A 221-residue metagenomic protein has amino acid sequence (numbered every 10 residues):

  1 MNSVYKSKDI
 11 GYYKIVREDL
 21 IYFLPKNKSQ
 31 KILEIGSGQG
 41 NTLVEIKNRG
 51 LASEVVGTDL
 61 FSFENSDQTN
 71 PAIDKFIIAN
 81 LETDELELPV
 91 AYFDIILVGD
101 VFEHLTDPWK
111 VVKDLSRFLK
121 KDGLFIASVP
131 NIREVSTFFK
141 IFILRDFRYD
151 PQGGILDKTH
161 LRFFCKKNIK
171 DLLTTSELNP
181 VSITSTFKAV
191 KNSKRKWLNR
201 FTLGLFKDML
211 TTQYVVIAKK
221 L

Functional and structural regions predicted by a protein language model:
S3-I15, N41, L60, E64 (+3 more regions): S-adenosyl-L-methionine-dependent methyltransferase catalytic module, highlighting the catalytic core
Y12-K28: Conserved alpha-helix/loop element of class I SAM-dependent methyltransferases that forms part of the SAM/SAH-binding
Q30-G38: Conserved class I S-adenosyl-L-methionine
K31, E54, N179: Residues at the starts of beta-strands that form the adenosine-phosphate
G40-N41, E45-D84: Class I SAM-dependent methyltransferase SAM/SAH-binding core
L86-I96: A short acidic, Gly/Pro-enriched loop at the edge of an enzyme's catalytic core that lines a small-molecule cofactor
V98-V101: A short beta-strand submotif of the Rossmann-like class I SAM-dependent methyltransferase core that lines
